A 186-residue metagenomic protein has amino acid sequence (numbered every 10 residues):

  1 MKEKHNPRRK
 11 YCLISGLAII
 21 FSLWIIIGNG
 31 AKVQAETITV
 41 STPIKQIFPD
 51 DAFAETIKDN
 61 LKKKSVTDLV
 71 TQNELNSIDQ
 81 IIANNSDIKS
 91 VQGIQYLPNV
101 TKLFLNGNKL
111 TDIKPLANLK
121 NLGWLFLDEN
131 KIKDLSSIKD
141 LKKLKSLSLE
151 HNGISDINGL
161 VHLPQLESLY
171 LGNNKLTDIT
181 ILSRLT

Functional and structural regions predicted by a protein language model:
K2-K102, P115, S137, G159: N-terminal capping/linker segments that flank leucine-rich repeat
L17, Q92, K139, S148-E150 (+2 more regions): Serine/proline-rich low-complexity intrinsically disordered segments, especially terminal tails, linkers
L75, Y96-V100, L116-L122, I138-L144 (+2 more regions): Leucine-rich repeat
D79-A83, L103-L105, L122-L127, K145-L149 (+1 more regions): Conserved hydrophobic beta-strand positions in leucine-rich repeat
N85-S86, N108, N130, N152 (+1 more regions): Conserved "Asn-ladder"/turn position within leucine-rich repeats
K89, T111, K133, S155 (+1 more regions): Leucine-rich repeat
G107, K133, I138-K139, S148 (+2 more regions): Sensor of tandemly repeated, compositionally biased sequence architecture
G172-L182, T186: Ankyrin-repeat and related helical/solenoid repeat scaffolds used for protein-protein interactions
